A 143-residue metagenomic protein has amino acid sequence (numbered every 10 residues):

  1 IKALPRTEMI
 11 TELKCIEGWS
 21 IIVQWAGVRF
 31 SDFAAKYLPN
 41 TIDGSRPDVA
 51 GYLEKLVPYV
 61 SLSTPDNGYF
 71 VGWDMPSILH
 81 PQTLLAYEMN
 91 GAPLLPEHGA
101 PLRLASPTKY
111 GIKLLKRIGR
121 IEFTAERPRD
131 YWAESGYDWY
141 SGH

Functional and structural regions predicted by a protein language model:
I1-H143: Structured, non-membrane catalytic/scaffold regions adjacent to prosthetic-group chemistry
